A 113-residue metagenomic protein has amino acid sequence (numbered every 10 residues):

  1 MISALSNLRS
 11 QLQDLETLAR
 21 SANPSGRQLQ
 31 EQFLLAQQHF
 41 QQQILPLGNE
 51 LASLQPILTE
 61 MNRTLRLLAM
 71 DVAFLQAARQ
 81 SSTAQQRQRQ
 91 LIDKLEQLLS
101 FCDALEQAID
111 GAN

Functional and structural regions predicted by a protein language model:
M1-A36: Short terminal alpha-helical segments
S6-R9, Q13, L34-Q41, T59-N62 (+2 more regions): Generic structural signal for well-ordered, non-transmembrane alpha-helical segments in soluble/cytosolic regions
Q13-T17, M70-L75: Long, low-complexity or tandemly repetitive, helically biased scaffold regions used for multimeric assembly/adhesion
L18-A22, H39-P46, E50, D71 (+1 more regions): Surface-exposed polar/charged interaction patches
S21-R27, L54-M61: Short low-complexity stretches enriched in small and charged residues
F40-T59, A78-S81: Short, solvent-exposed, charged loop/turn and helix-capping segments that join or cap alpha-helices on peripheral
D71-N113: Amphipathic alpha-helical binding modules
